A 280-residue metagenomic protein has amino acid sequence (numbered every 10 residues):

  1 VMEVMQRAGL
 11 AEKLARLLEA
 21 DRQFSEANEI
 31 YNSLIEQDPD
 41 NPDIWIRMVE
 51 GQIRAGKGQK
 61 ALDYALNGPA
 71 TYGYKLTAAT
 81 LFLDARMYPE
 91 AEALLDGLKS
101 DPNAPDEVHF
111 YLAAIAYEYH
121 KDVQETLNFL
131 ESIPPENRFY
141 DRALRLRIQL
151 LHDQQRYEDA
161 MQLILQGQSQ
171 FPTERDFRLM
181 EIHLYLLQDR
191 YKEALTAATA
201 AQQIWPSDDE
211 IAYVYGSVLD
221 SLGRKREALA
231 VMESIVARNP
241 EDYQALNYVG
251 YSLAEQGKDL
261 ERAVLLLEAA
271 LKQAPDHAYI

Functional and structural regions predicted by a protein language model:
V1-I280: Alpha-solenoid helical repeat scaffolds
